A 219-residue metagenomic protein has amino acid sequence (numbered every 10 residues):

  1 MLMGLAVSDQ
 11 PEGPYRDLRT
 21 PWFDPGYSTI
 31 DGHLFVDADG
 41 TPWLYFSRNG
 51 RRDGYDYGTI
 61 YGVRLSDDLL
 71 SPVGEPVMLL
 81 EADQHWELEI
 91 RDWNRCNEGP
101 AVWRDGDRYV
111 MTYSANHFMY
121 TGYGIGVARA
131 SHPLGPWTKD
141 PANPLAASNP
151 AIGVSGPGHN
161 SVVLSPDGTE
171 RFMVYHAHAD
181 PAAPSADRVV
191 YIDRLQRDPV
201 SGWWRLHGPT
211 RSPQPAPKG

Functional and structural regions predicted by a protein language model:
M1-G219: Carbohydrate-active catalytic/glycan-binding domains of CAZyme proteins, especially the secreted or lumenal ectodomains
